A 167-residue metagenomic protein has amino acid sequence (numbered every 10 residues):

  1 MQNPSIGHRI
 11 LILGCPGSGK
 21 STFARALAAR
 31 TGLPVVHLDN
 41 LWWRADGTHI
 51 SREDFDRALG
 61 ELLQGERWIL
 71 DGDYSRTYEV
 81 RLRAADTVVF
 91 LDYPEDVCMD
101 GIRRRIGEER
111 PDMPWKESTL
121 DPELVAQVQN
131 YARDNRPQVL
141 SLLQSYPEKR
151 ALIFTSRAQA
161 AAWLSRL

Functional and structural regions predicted by a protein language model:
Q2-G7, R30, N130-L167: NTP-dependent small-molecule kinase module
I12: Hydrophobic anchor at the beta1->P-loop junction of P-loop NTPases
P16: The conserved Walker
K20: Conserved lysine of the Walker
F23: Hydrophobic positions on the alpha1 helix immediately C-terminal to the Walker A/P-loop
A26: Active-site signature of alpha/beta-hydrolase-fold catalytic machinery across serine- and Asp/Cys-nucleophile hydrolases
P34-V88: Conserved nucleotide-sensing/catalytic segment adjacent to the nucleotide-binding pocket in NTP-handling enzymes
Y93-N135: A glycine- and Lys/Arg-enriched "phosphate-lid" helix/loop adjacent to the NTP-binding pocket of small-molecule kinases
